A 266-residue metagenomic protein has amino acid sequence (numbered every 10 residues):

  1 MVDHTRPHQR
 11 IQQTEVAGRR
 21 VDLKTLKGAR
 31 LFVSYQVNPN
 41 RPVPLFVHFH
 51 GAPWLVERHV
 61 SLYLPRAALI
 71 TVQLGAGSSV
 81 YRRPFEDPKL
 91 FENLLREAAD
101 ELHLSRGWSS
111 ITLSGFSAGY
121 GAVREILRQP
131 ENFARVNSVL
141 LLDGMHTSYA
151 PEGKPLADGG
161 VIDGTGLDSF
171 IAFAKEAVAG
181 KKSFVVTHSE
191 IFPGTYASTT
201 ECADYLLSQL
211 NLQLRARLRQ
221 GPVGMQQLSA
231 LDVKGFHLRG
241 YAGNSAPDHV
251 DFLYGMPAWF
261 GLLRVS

Functional and structural regions predicted by a protein language model:
M1-V43, G224-Q226, R264-S266: A domain-start/cap signature at the N-terminus of enzymes
N38-H103, M225-L231: Active-site machinery of serine-nucleophile hydrolases
S105-S117, V139: Alpha/beta-hydrolase fold nucleophile elbow
S114-I126: Glycine-rich nucleophile elbow surrounding the catalytic serine of serine-hydrolase chemistry
E125-N137: Conserved hydrolase catalytic core segment
L140-P247: The feature captures the conserved acid-bearing segment of alpha/beta-hydrolase catalytic domains
A242, H249-S266: Catalytic active-site module of serine/aspartate enzymes centered on a nucleophile-bearing elbow/loop
